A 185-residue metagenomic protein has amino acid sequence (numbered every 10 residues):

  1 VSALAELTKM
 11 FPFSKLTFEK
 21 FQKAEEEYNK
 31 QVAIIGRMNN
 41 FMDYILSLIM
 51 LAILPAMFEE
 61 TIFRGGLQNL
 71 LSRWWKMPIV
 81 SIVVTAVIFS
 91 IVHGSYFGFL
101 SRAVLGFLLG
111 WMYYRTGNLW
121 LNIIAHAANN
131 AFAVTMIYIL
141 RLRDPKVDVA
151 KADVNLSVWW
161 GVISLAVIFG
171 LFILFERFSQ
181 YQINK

Functional and structural regions predicted by a protein language model:
V1-L54: Juxtamembrane helix-loop-helix connectors linking adjacent transmembrane helices in multi-pass membrane enzymes
A3-M10, T61, L70, A103: Membrane-spanning helices that line or support transport/gating and their immediate boundary helices in channels
D43-L48, P78-I82, G98, R102 (+1 more regions): Residue-level signature of transmembrane alpha-helical entry/exit and packing/kink sites in multi-pass membrane
L46-L71, I168-Q180: Transmembrane alpha-helical segments in integral membrane proteins
L51, M77-H93: Small-polar-interrupted transmembrane alpha-helices in polytopic inner-membrane proteins
F58-V84, W111-N118: Membrane-interface helix/loop boundary segments of multi-pass membrane proteins
A86, S90-G94, G98-D153: Functionally important transmembrane alpha-helices
A127-K185: C-terminal membrane module of polytopic membrane proteins
